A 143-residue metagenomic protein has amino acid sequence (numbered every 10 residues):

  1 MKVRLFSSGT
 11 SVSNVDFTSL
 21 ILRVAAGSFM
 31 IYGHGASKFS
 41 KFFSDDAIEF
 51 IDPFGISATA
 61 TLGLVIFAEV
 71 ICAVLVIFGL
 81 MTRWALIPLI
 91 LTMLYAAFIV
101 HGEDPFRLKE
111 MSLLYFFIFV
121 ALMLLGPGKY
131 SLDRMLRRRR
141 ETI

Functional and structural regions predicted by a protein language model:
M1-S40, T59-F67, I71-I143: Extended, low-polarity transmembrane helix blocks
D45-A58: Perimembrane loop-to-helix junctions flanking transmembrane segments
